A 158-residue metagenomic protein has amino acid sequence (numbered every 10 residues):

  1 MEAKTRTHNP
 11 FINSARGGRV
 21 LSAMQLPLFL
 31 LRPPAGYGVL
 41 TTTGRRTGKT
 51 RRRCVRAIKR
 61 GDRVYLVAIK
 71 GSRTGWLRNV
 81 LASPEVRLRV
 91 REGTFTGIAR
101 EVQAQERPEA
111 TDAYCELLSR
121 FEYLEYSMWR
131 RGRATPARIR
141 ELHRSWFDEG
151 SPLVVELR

Functional and structural regions predicted by a protein language model:
M1-L31: Extreme N-terminal tail/first-helix region
E2-F11, G93-R158: Charged, gly/pro-rich active-site loop segments
M24-P27, R52-R53, I139-E141: A generic local structural motif
L26-P33, T74-L81, H143: Short linear motifs in intrinsically disordered
P33-G36, V80-E85, E149: A short, compositionally biased
A35-I69: Short beta-strand segments
L40-T41, P84-T96: Short conserved beta-strand and strand-loop elements enriched in small hydrophobics with frequent Asp/Gly
I58-R89: A short mixed-secondary-structure module that forms the rim of ligand-binding clefts
